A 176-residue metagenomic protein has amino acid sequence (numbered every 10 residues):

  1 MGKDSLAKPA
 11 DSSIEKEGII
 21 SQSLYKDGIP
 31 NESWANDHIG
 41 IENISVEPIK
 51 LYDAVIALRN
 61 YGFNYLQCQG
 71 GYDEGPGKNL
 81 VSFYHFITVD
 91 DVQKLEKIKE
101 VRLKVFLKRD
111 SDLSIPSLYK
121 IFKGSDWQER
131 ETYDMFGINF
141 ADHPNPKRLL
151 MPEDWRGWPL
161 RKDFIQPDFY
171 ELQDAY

Functional and structural regions predicted by a protein language model:
M1-Y176: Terminal low-complexity/charged segments
